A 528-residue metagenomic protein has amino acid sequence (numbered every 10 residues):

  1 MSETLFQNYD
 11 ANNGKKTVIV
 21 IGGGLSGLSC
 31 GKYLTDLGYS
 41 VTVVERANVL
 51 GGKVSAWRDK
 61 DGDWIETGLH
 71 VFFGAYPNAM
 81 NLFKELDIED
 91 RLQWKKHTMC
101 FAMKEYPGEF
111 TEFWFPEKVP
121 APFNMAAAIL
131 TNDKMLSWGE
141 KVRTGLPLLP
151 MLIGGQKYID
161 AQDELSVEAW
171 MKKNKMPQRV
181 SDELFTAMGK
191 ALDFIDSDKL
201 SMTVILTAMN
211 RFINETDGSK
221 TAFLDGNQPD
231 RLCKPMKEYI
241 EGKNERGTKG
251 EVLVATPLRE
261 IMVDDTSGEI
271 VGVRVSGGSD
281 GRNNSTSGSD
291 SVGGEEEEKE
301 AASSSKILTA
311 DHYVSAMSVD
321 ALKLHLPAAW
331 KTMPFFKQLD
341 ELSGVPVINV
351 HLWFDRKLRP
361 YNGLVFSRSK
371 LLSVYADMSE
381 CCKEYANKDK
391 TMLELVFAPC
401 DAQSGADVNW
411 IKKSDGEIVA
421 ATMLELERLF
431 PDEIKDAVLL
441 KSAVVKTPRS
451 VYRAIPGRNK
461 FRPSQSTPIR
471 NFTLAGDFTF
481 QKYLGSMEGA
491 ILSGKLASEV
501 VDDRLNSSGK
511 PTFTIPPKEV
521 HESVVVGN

Functional and structural regions predicted by a protein language model:
M1-V18, D36-L37, D59, V520-N528: Extreme N-terminal leader/targeting segments of oxidoreductases
S2, G14, L37, L224 (+3 more regions): Mid-domain catalytic core of redox enzymes that form a hydrophobic substrate pocket/lid adjacent to a catalytic redox
K16-V43: N-terminal Rossmann-like FAD-binding beta1-loop-alpha1 element of flavoenzymes
T35-K60: Glycine-rich FAD pyrophosphate-binding loop
V71-A75, I159-D163, E215-Y239, L253 (+1 more regions): Short beta-strand to alpha-helix junction loop
A79-M80, K84-E85, E89-L206, N214: Mobile amphipathic helical/loop "lid" adjacent to a hydrophobic cofactor/ligand pocket
K243-R259: A conserved beta-strand/loop element that lines the FAD pocket in flavoprotein oxidoreductases
K383-N387, T447-L474, F478-F480: FAD-binding beta-loop-beta segment adjacent to the flavin cofactor pocket
